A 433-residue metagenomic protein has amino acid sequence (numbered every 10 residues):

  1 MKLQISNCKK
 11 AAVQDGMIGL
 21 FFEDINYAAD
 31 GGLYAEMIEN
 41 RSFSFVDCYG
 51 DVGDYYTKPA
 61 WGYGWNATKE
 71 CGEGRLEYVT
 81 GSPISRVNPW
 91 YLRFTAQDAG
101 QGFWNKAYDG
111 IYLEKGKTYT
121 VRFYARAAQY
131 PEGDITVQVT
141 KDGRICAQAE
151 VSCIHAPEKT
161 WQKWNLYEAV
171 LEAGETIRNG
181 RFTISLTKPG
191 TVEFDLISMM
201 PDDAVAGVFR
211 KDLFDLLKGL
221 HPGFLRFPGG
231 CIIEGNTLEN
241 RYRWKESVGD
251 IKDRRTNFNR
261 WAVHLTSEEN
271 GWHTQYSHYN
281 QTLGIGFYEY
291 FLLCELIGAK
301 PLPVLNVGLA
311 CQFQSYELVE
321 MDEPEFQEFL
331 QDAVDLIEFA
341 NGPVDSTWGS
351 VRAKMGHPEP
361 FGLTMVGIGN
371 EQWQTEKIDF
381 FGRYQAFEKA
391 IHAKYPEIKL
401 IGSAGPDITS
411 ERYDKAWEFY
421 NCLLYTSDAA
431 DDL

Functional and structural regions predicted by a protein language model:
M1-T282, K300, L318-Q327, K377-I378 (+2 more regions): Extracellular and organelle-lumenal recognition/adhesion modules and their flexible linkers in secreted
L3-I5, L76, V208-D212, I285-E289 (+2 more regions): Alpha-helical scaffolding within the catalytic cores of extracellular/periplasmic polymer-degrading hydrolases
E23-I25, G229-I232, N306-G308, I368-E371 (+1 more regions): Active-site beta-loop-alpha junctions enriched in small/polar residues
V205-A206, N280-Q281, C311, V344-T347 (+2 more regions): Acidic-and-aromatic substrate-binding clefts and catalytic sites of carbohydrate-active enzymes
G229, Q312, V344-K377: Active-site groove signature of glycoside hydrolases
C294, E320-G342: Acidic, His- and aromatic-enriched active-site or binding-groove loops in soluble protein domains that engage sugars
R352-A353, H392-E411: Aromatic-lined carbohydrate-recognition surfaces of secreted/lumenal glycan-active proteins
Y425-D432: Conserved small/polar residues in nucleotide/adenosyl-binding loops
